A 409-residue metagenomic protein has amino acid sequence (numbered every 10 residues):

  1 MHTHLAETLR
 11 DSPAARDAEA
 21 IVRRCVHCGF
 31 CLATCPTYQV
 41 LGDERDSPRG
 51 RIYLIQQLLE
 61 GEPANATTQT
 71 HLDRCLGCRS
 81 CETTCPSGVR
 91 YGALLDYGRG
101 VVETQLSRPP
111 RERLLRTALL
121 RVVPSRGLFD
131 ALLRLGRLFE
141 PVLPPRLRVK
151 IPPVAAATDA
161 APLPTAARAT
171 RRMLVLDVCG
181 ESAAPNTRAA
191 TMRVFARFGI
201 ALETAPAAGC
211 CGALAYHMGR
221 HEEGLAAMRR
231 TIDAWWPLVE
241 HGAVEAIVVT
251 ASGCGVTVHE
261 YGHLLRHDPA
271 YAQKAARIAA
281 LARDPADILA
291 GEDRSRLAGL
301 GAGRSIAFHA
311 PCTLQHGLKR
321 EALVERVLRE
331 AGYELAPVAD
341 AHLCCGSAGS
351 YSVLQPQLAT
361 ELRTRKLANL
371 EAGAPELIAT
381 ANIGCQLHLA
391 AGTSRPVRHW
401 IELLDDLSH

Functional and structural regions predicted by a protein language model:
M1-D17, R45-A66, N186-A189, R320-R329 (+2 more regions): Short, charged low-complexity linear segments at domain edges
M1-R10, Y38-T70, G88-T117, R398-L403: Non-heme iron-sulfur electron-transfer modules
A14, Y91-H409: Iron-sulfur cluster-binding electron-transfer modules in prokaryotic oxidoreductases
A18-C31, T68-C81, A207, A341: Short metal-coordination and nucleic-acid-contact micro-motifs, chiefly zinc-binding Cys/His arrays
R23, G42-D46, A215-E222: Alpha-helix capping and helix-loop boundary segments enriched in small/acidic/polar residues
F30-I52, R74, C78-V101, T257 (+2 more regions): Iron-sulfur cluster-binding cysteine motifs and their immediate structural context in ferredoxin-like electron-transfer
E60, S80, T84, G219: Short His/Asp/Glu-rich catalytic/ion-coordination signatures at enzyme active sites or charged loops
